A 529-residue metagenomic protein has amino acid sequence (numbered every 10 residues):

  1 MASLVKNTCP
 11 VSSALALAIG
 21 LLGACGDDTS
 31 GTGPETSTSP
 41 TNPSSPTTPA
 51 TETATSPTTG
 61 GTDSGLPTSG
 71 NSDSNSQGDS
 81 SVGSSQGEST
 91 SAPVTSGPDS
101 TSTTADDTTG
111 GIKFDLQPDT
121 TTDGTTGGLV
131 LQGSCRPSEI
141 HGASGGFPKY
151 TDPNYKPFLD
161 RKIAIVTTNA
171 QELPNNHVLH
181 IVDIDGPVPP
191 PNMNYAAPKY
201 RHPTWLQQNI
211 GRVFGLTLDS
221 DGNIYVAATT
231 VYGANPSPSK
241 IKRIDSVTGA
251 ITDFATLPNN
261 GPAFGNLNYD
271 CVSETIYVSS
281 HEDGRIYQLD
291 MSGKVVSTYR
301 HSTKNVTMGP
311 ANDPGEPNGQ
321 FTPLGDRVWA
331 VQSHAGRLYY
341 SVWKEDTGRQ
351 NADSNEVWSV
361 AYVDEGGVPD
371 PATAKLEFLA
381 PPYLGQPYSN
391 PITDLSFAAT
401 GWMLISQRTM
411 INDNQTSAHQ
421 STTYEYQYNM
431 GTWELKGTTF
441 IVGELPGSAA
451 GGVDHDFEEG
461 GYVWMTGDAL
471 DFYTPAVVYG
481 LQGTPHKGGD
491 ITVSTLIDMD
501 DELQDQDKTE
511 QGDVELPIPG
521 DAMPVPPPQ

Functional and structural regions predicted by a protein language model:
M1, G26, P57, N260-A263 (+1 more regions): Charged interaction patches that mediate protein-protein contacts
M1-S39: Sec-dependent N-terminal signal peptides
A2, T8, A16, D63-G65 (+7 more regions): Low-complexity, intrinsically disordered short peptide segments enriched in small/polar/basic residues
V5, A16-A18, L22-G23, P67 (+4 more regions): Compositionally biased amphipathic helical and low-complexity segments enriched in hydrophobic
K6, G26-D27, T41, T62 (+16 more regions): Intrinsic-disorder/low-complexity regions
A24-Q132: Ser/Thr-rich, Pro/Gly/Ala-heavy low-complexity intrinsically disordered linkers and tails of secreted extracellular
L131-Q529: Sequence/structural signature of beta-propeller domains
